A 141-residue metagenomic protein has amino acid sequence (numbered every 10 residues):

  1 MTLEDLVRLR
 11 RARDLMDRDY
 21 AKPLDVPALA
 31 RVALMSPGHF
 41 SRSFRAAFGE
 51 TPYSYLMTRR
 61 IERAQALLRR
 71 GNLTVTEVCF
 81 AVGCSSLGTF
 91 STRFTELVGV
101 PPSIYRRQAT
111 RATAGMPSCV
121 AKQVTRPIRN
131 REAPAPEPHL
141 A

Functional and structural regions predicted by a protein language model:
M1-H39, A46-A47, T51, R63-A141: Alpha-helical bundle regulatory/interaction domains
